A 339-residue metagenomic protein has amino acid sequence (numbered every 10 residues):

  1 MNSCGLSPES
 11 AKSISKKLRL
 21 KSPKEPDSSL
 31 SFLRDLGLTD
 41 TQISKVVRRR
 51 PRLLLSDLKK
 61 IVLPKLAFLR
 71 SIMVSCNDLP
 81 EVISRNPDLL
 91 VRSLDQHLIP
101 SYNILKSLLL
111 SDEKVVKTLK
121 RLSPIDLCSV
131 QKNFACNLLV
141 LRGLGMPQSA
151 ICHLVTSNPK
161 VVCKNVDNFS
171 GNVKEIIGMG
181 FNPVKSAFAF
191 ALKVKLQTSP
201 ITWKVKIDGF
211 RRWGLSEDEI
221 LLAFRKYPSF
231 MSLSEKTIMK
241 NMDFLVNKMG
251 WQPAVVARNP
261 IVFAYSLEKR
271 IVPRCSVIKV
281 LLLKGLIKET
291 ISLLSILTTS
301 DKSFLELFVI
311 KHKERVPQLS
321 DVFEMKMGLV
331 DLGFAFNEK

Functional and structural regions predicted by a protein language model:
M1-K339: Long amphipathic alpha-helical repeat/alpha-solenoid cores
